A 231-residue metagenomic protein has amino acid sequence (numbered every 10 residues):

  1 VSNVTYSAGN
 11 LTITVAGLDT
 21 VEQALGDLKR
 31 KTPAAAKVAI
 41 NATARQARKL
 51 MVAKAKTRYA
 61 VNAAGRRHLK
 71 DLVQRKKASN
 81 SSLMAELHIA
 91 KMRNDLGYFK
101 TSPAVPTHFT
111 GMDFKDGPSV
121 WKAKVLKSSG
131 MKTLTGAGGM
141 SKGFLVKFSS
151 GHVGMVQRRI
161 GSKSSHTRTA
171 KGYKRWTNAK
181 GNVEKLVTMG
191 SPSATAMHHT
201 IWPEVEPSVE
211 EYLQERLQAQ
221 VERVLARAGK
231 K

Functional and structural regions predicted by a protein language model:
V1-K231: Short, Lys/Arg-rich flexible segments
